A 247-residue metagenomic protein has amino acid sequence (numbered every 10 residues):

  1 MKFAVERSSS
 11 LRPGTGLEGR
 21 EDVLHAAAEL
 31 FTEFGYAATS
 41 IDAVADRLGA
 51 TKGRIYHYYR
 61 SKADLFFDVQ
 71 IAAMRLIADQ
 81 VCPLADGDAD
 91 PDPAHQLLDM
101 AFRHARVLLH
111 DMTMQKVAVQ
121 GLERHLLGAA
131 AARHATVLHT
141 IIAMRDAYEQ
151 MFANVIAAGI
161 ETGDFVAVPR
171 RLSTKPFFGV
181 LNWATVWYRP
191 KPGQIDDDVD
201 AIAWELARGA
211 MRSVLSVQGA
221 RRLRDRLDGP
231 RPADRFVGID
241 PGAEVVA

Functional and structural regions predicted by a protein language model:
M1-R7, R103-R106, D146-E161, G179-V180 (+1 more regions): C-terminal peripheral helix-coil segments that are non-catalytic and often amphipathic
E18, D22, A26, L30-D64 (+1 more regions): Helix-turn-helix
E33-A37, D111, T162: Short coil/turn segments at alpha/beta junctions that flank glycine-rich nucleotide-binding fingerprints
F66-A73, Q80: Alpha-helical DNA-contacting segments of helix-turn-helix folds
D68, C82-K116, F177, L227: Hydrophobic alpha-helical connector segments
H95, G128-E161, R171-K175, A201: Amphipathic alpha-helical packing segments from all-alpha helical-bundle domains
H110-T136, L227: Amphipathic alpha-helical segments used for helix-helix packing
